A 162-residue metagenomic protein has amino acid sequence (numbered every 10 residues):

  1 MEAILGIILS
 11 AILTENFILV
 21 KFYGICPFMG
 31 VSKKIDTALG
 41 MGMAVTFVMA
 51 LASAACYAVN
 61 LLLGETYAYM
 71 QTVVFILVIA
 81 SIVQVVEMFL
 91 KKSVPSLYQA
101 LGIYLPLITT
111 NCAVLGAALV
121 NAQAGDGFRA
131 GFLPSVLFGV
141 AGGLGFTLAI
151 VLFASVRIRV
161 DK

Functional and structural regions predicted by a protein language model:
M1-L5, A58-M70, A118-V136: Helix-coil boundary and interhelical linker segments in multi-pass alpha-helical membrane proteins
A3-I18, T66-I79, V136-A149: Structural signature of hydrophobic alpha-helical transmembrane segments
F22-G30, E87-S93, Y104-L105, C112-R129: Generic transmembrane alpha-helix signature in multi-pass membrane proteins, especially transporters/channels
F22-T37, V83-L97, F153-K162: C-terminal ends of transmembrane helices
D36-F47, Y69-F75, L97-T109: Cytoplasmic-side transmembrane-helix entry/capping segments in multi-pass membrane proteins
M43-N60, T110-L115: A generic, lipid-embedded transmembrane alpha helix
N60-M70, K91-G102, D161-K162: Membrane interface segments of multi-pass transport proteins and intramembrane proteases
R129-K162: C-terminal transmembrane helix-loop-helix hairpin of multi-pass membrane proteins
